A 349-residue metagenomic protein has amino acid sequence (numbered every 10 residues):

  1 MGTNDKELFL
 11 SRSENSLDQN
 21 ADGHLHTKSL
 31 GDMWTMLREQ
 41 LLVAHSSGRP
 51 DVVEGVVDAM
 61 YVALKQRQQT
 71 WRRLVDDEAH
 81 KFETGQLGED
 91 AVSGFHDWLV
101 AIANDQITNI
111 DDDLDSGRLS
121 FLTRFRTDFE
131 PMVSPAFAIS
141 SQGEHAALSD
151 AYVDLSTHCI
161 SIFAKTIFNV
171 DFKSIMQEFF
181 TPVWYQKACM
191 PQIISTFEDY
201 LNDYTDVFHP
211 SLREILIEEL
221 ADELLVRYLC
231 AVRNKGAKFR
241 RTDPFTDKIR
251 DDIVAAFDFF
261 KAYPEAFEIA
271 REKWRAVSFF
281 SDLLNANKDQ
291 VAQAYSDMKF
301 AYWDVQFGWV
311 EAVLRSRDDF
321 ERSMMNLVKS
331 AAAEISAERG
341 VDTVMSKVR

Functional and structural regions predicted by a protein language model:
M1-N20: Extended, noncatalytic alpha-helical scaffold/tether regions
E14-K28, D32, S47-R349: Extended alpha-helical "rod" scaffolds
